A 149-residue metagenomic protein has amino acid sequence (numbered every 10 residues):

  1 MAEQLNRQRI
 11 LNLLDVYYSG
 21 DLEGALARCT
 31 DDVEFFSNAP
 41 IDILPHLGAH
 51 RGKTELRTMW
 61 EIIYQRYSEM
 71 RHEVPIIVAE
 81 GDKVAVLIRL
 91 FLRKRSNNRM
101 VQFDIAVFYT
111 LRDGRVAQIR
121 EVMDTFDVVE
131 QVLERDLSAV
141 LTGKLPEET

Functional and structural regions predicted by a protein language model:
M1-L5, Y64-T149: A beta-strand edge to alpha-helix "cap/lid" segment located at domain peripheries
A2-E34, R135: Short acidic-aromatic low-complexity motifs
L5, T30-G81: A solvent-exposed, acidic/Ser-Thr-rich amphipathic alpha-helical stretch
I10-L13, A25-L26, V33, G52 (+4 more regions): Hydrophobic pocket/interface hotspot
L11-D21, I43-L47, I63-R66, L87: Short, mixed-charge, low-aromatic patches
